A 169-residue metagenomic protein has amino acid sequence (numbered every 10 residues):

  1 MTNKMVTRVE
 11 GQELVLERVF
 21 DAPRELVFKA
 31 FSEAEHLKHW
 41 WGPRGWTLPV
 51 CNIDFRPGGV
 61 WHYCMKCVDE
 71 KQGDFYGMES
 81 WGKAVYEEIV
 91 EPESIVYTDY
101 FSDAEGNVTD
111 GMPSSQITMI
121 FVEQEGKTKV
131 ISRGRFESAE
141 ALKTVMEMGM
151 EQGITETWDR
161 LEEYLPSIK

Functional and structural regions predicted by a protein language model:
M1-L48: Hydrophobic ligand-binding cavity/cleft-lining segments
R8-E10, F55, F75-S80, T109-P113 (+1 more regions): A generic structural micro-feature
V15, E35-W81: Short beta-edge strand/loop motif at the mouth of beta-sheet-based domains
R18, V50-I53, G82-E88, S115-V122: Hydrophobic/aromatic beta-strand elements that line small-molecule binding cavities or substrate pockets in beta-rich
V27, L37, W61-Y63, Y86 (+4 more regions): Hydrophobic pocket/interface hotspot
V90-I95: Short, conserved beta-turn/loop elements at beta-strand boundaries and strand-helix junctions
V96-T98, G106-Q152: Beta-strand/loop substructures that line and gate deep hydrophobic ligand-binding cavities in soluble
L165-K169: Short, highly charged C-terminal tails/helix-capping segments
